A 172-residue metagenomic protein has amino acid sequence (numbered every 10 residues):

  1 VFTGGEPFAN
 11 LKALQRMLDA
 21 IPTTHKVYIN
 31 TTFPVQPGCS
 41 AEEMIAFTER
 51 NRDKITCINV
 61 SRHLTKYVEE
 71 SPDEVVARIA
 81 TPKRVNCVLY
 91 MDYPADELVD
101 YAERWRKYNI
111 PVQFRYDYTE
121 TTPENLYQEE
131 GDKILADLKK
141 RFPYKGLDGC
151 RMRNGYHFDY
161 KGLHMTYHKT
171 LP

Functional and structural regions predicted by a protein language model:
V1-N10, T23-A41, R52-D73, P82-M91 (+1 more regions): Core AdoMet radical
K12-L14: Acidic donor-diphosphate engagement hotspot in glycosyltransferases and nucleotidyltransferases that stabilizes
L18, P22, I45-K54, D73-A80 (+1 more regions): Acidic (Asp/Glu)-rich catalytic clusters
C39-T48, P94-A102: Short, acidic/polar
F47-T56, E129-A136: Short secondary-structure transition/capping segments
S61-L171: Radical SAM enzyme [4Fe-4S]-AdoMet core and its adjacent flexible, acidic and glycine-rich loops/tails across
